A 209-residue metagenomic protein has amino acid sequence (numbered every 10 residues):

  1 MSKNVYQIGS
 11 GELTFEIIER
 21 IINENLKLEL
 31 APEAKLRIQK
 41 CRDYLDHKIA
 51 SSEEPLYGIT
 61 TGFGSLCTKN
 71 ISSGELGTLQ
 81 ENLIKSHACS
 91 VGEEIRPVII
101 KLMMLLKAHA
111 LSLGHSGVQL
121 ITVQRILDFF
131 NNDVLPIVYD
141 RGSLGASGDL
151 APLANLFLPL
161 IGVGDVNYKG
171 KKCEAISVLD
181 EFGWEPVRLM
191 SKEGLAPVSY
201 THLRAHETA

Functional and structural regions predicted by a protein language model:
S2-S51: N- or domain-start disorder-to-order transition segments that initiate the globular core
Y6-S10, L30-R37, I71-E75, V91-I95 (+5 more regions): Catalytic cores of large soluble enzymes that bind and process phosphate-bearing ligands
E12-L13, I17-R20, E24, K69-V98 (+4 more regions): Glycine-/small-residue-rich beta-strand-loop submotif within the FAD-binding core of flavoenzymes
I17-R20, Y44, N82, L102 (+4 more regions): Alpha-helical scaffold segments in soluble metabolic enzymes
K27, E54-Y57, L102, L135-P136 (+2 more regions): Structural motif
D46-A50, E75-V138: Anion-binding (especially nucleotide phosphate/pyrophosphate-binding) glycine-rich loop and adjoining beta-alpha core
P55-T68, D140-P159: Conserved phosphate/anionic-ligand binding catalytic regions in large, soluble enzymes, centered on
H202-A205, A209: Single conserved hydrophobic/aromatic residue that forms the stacking wall/gate of nucleotide- or nucleobase-binding
